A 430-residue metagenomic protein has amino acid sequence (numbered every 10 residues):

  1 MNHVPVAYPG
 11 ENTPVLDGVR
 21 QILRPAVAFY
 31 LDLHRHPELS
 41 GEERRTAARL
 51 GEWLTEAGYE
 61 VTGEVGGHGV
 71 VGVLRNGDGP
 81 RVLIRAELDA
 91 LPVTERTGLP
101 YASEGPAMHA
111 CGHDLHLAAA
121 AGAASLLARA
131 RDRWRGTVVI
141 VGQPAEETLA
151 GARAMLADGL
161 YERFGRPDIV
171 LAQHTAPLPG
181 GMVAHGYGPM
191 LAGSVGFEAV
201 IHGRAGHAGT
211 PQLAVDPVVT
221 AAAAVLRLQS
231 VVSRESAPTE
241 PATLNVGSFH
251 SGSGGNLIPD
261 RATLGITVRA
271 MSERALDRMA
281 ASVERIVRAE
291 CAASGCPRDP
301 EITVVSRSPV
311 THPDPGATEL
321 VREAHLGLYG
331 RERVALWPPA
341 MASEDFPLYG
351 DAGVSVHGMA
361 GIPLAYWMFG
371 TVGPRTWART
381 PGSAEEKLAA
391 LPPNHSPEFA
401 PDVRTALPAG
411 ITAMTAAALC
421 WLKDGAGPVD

Functional and structural regions predicted by a protein language model:
N2-Y8, A222-D430: Metal-dependent amide/peptide-bond hydrolase catalytic core, centered on the "pita-bread" metallohydrolase fold
V4-A110, D114-R135: Acidic/His- and Gly-rich active-site-bordering loop/insert found across diverse amide/peptide-bond hydrolases
E11, G18, I22-F29, E42 (+18 more regions): General structural feature for long, well-ordered alpha-helical segments within catalytic domains of soluble enzymes
L33, G72, I84, H113 (+8 more regions): Divalent metal-coordination and catalytic microenvironments
P80-L83, T137-V139, P167-L171, V356-H357 (+1 more regions): Structural motif
L83-R85, F197, Y366-G370: Non-cysteine beta-strand/loop elements that form the S-adenosyl-L-methionine
L91-V93, G98-M108, D114-L115, L127 (+2 more regions): Histidine/acidic-residue-rich, glycine-tolerant segments that coordinate divalent metal ions
